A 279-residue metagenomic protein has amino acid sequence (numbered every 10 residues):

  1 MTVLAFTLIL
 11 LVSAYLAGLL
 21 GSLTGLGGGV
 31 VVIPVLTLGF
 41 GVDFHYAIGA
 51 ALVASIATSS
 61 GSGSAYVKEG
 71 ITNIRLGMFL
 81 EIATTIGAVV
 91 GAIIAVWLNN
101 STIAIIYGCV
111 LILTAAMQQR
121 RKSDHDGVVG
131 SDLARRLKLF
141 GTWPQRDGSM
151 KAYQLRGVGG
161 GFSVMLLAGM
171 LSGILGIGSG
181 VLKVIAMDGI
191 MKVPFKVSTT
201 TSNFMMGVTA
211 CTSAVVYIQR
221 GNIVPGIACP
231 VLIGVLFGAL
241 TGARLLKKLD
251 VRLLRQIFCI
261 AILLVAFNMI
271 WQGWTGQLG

Functional and structural regions predicted by a protein language model:
M1-A17, L38, F44, K68-G169 (+2 more regions): Juxtamembrane transmembrane-helix boundary motif
A14-G25, S62, M165-L175: Transmembrane alpha-helix interface/packing and boundary motifs in multi-pass membrane proteins, characterized by
L23-I82: Juxtamembrane transmembrane-helix termini in multi-pass membrane transport proteins
G25, S59-S62, A88, S213 (+2 more regions): Conserved kink/hinge residues within transmembrane alpha-helices of Major Facilitator Superfamily
V32-Y46, G173, L182-V197: Interfacial segments of multi-pass membrane proteins
G49, G77, T199-T200, C259: Conserved glycine-rich helix-kink/hinge and helix-boundary motifs of the Major Facilitator Superfamily
A51-S55, S202-M206, I227-L232: Short hydrophobic/aromatic, small-residue-rich stretches within specific transmembrane helices of secondary active
S60-I71, L171-S172, K183-D188, T209-I223: Generic transmembrane alpha-helix signature in multi-pass membrane proteins, especially transporters/channels
